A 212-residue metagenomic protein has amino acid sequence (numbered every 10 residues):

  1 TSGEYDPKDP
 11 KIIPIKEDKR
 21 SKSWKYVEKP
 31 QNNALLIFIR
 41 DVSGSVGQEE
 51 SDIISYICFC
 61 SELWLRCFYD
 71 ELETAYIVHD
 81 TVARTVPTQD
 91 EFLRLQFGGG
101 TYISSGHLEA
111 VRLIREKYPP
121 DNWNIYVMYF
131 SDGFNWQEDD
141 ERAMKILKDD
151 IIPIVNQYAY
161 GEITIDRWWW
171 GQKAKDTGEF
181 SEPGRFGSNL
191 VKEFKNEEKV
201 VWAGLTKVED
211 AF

Functional and structural regions predicted by a protein language model:
T1-A34: Negatively charged sequence features
S23-K29, L36, A110-E116, R185-L190: Structured alpha-helical segments in the cores of large, soluble enzyme domains
E28-F92, G106-V111, W123-M128, G161-I163: Von Willebrand factor
V46, A83-V86, N135-Q137, D166-W170 (+1 more regions): Flexible loop/turn segments at secondary-structure boundaries
R94-G98, G133-W136: Short, contiguous acidic/charged loop-to-helix segments that flank catalytic cores in large enzymes
F97-L108: A glycine-rich helix N-cap at a beta->alpha junction
L108-Q157: Exposed acidic/Ser/Thr-rich ligand/metal-binding surfaces
I146-F212: Von Willebrand factor type A / integrin I
